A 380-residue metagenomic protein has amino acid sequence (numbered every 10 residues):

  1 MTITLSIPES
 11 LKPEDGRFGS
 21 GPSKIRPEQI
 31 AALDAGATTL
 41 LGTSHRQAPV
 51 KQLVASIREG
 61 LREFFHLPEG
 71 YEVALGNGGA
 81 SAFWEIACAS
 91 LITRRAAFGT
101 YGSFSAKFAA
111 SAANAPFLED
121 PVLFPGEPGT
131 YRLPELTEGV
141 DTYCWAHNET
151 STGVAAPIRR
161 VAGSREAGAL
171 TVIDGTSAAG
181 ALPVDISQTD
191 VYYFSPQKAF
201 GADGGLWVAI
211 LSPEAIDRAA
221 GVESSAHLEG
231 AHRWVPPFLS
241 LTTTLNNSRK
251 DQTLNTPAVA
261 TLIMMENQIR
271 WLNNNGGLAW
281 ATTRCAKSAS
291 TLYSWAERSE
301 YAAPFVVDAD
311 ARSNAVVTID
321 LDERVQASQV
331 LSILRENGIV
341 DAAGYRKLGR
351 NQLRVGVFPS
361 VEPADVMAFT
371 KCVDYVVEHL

Functional and structural regions predicted by a protein language model:
M1-S44: N-terminal "arm"/small-domain region of PLP-dependent enzymes with the aminotransferase-like
S10, D15, K347, N351-L380: PLP-dependent enzyme catalytic core of the Aspartate aminotransferase-like
K24, A199-Y293: Active-site C-terminal subdomain of aminotransferase-like
A37-I86, S103, K107-S111: Conserved N-terminal alpha-helix of the aminotransferase class I/II PLP-enzyme fold
S90-F104: Conserved PLP-anchoring active-site segment centered on the Schiff-base-forming lysine
E127-G180, V191, A199: Active-site phosphate-binding strand-loop segment of PLP-dependent enzymes
I186-Q197, W207: Conserved active-site segment immediately N-terminal to the catalytic lysine that forms the internal aldimine
A303-I333: Conserved PLP-binding catalytic core of the aspartate aminotransferase-like
